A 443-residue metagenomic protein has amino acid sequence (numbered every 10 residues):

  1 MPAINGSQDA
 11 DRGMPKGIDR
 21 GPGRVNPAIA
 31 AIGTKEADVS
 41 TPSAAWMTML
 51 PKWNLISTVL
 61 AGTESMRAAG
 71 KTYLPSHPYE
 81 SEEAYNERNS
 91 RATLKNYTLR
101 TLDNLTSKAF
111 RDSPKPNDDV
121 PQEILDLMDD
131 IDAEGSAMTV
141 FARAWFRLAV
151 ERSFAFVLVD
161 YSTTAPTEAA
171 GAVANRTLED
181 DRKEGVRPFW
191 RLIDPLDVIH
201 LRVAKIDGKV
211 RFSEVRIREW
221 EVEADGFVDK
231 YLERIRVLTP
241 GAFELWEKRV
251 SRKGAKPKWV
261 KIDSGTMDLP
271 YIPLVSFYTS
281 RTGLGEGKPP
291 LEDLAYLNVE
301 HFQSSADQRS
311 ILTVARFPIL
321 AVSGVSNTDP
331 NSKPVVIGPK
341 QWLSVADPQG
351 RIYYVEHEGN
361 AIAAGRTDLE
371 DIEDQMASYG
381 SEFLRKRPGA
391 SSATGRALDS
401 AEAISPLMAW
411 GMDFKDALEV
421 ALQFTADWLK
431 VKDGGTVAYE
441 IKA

Functional and structural regions predicted by a protein language model:
M1-L196: Extended, helix-rich architectural segments
P2-T63, D112, L284-Y296, P318-V345 (+1 more regions): Short N-terminal secondary-structure initiator segments
V39-P42, K52, S90, V120-E123 (+5 more regions): Alpha-helical structural motif
E64, L74, E80-N89, Y97-T98 (+7 more regions): Hydrophobic alpha-helical segments and helix-packing faces
E123, A137, F141-A142, A149 (+4 more regions): Short amphipathic alpha-helical segments
V150-R281: Extended, regular secondary-structure scaffolds
K256-T394: Extended, charged amphipathic alpha-helical segments
K340-V345, A364, D371-A443: C-terminal helix-loop subdomains that flank or include functional centers
